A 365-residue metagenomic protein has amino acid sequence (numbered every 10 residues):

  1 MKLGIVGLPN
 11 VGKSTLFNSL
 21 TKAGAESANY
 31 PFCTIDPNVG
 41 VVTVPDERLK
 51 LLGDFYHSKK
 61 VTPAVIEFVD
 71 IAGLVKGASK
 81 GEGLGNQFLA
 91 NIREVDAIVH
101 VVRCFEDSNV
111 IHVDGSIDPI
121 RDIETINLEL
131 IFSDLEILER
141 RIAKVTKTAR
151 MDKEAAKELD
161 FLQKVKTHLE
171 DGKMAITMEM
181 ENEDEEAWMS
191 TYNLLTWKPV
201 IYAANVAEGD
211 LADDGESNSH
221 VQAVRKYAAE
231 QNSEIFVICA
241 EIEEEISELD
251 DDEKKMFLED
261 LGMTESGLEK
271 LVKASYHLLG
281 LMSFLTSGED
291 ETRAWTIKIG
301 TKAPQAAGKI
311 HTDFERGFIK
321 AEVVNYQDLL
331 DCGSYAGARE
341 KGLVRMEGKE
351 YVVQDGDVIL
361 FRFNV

Functional and structural regions predicted by a protein language model:
M1-I111, E139-R140: Conserved G1/Walker A P-loop phosphate-binding module
K2-V6, F17, T146-V352, I359 (+1 more regions): C-terminal-of-GTPase-core extension/linker across diverse P-loop GTPases
V6, F32, P37-G40, E47-L49 (+15 more regions): Short capping/connector residues at structural and topological boundaries
P9, I131-D134, N193: Flexible interhelical turns and helix-capping residues at alpha-helix boundaries within structured domains
A23-P31, N38-G40, R48-L51, K80 (+10 more regions): Glycine-rich, flexible loop/turn motifs
F32, D46-L49, T62-F68, E82-D96 (+9 more regions): Amphipathic alpha-helical transducer elements in NTP-driven molecular machines
G40-P45, A72-E82, R93-A155, H168-E181 (+2 more regions): Conserved Switch II/interswitch segment of TRAFAC-class P-loop GTPases
